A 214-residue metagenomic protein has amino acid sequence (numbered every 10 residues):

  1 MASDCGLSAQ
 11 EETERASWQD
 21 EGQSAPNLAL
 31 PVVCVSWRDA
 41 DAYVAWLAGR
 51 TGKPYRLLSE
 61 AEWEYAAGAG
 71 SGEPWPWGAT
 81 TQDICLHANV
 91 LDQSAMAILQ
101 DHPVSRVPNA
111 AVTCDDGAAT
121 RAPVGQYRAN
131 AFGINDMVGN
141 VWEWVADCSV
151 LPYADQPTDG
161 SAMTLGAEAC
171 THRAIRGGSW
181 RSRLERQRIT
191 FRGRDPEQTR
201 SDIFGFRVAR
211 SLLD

Functional and structural regions predicted by a protein language model:
G6-S8, E12-G193: Functional-site microenvironments in short loops/helix caps that host divalent-cation chemistry
V90, Q198-T199, R210: Short amphipathic alpha-helical patches
S182, R194-F204: Repeated polar recognition positions within modular binding domains
D202-D214: Short, structured beta-strand segments at or near domain termini in extracellular proteins/domains
